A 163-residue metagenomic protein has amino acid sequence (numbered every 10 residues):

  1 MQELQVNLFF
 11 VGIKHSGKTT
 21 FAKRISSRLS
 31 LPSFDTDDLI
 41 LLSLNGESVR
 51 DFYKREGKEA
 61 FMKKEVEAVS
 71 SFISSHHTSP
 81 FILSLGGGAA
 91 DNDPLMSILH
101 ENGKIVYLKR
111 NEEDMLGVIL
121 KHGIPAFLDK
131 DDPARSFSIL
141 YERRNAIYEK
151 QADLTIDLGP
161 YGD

Functional and structural regions predicted by a protein language model:
M1-Q5, R24, R28, K104 (+1 more regions): NTP-dependent small-molecule kinase module
F10: Hydrophobic anchor at the beta1->P-loop junction of P-loop NTPases
H15: Walker A (P-loop) phosphate-binding loop of P-loop NTPases
T19: Walker A/P-loop
S27-E65: Conserved substrate/cofactor phosphate-moiety recognition/catalytic segment in nucleotide-dependent phosphotransferases
A60-K104: Glycine-rich phosphate-binding loop used to anchor ATP phosphates in small-molecule kinases, encompassing both
G86-A90, N111-E113, Y161: Short glycine-rich anion-binding loops that position phosphate/pyrophosphate groups of nucleotides and phosphorylated
N102-N145: A glycine- and Lys/Arg-enriched "phosphate-lid" helix/loop adjacent to the NTP-binding pocket of small-molecule kinases
